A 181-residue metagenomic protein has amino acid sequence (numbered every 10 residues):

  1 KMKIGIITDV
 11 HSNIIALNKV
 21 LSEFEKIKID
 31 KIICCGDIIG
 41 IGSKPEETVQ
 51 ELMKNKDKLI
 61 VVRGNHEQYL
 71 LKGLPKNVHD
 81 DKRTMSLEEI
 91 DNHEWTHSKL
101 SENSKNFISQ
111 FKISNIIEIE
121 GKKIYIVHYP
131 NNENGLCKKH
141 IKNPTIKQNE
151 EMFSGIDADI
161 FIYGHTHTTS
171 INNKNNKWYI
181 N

Functional and structural regions predicted by a protein language model:
M2-I4, I116-Y125, K174-Y179: Beta-strand-turn-beta hairpins that frame and shape the catalytic cleft of phosphate-ester-processing enzymes
K3-I7, S12-S109: Core catalytic region of metal-dependent phosphoesterases/phosphodiesterases, especially metallo-beta-lactamase-like
D9-V10, I126-N131, F161-T169: Histidine-centered catalytic micro-motifs
I33, I60-V62, Y125, I160-I162 (+1 more regions): Hydrophobic/aromatic beta-strand patches that form the interior of the parallel beta-sheet core in alpha/beta enzyme
I41-G42, N134, S170: Short, solvent-exposed loop/turn segments at secondary-structure junctions
R83-L87, G121-I156: Active-site-proximal segments of metal-dependent phosphoesterases and phosphodiesterases across multiple
K112-I116, T168-T169: Short, acidic/polar N-cap/turn motifs at the starts of alpha helices
N143-N181: Conserved beta-sheet core of the metallophosphoesterase superfamily
